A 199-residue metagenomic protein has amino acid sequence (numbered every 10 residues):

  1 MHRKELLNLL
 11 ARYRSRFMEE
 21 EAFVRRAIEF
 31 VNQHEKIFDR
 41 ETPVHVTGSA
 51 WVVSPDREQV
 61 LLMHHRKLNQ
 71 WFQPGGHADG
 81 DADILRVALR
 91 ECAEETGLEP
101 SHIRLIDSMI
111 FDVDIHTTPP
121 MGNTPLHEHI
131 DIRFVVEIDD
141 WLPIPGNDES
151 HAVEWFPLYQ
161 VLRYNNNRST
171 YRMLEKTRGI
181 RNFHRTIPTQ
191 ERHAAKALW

Functional and structural regions predicted by a protein language model:
R3-Y13, H127, I138-W199: Nudix hydrolase/Nudix homology domain
R12-S49, L198: Acidic, metal-coordinating catalytic segment for phosphate/diphosphate chemistry, firing primarily on the Nudix
A22-R40, G75-D81, D114-P125: Charged, low-complexity, helix/coiled-coil-prone segments
V31, F38-Q73: N-terminal strand-loop-strand
Q33, T42, P74, M109 (+1 more regions): Glycine-rich, flexible loop/turn motifs
E58-L98, W199: Conserved Nudix-box catalytic region and its N-terminal flanking loop in Nudix hydrolases and closely related
D79-S169: Unchanged
